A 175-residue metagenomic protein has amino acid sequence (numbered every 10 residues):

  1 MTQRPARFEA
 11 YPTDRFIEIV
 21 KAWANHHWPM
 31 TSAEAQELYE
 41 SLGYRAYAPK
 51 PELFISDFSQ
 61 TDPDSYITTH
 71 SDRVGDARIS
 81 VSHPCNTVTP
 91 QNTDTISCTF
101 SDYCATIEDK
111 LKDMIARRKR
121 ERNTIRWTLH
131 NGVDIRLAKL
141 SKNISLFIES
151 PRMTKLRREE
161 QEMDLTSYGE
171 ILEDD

Functional and structural regions predicted by a protein language model:
M1-E121, N131-V133, L140-D175: Short helix/turn-capping signatures at newly exposed starts of structured segments
I125-W127: Minor-groove-contacting beta-hairpin "wing" of winged helix-turn-helix DNA-binding domains
